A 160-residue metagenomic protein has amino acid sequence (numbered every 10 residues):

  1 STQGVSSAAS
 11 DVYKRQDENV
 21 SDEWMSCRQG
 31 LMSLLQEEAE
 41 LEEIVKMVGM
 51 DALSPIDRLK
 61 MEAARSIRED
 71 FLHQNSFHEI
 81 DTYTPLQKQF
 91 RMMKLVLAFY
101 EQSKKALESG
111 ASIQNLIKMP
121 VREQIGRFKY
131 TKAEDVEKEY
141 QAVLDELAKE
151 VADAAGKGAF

Functional and structural regions predicted by a protein language model:
S1-Y13: Single conserved hydrophobic/aromatic residue that forms the stacking wall/gate of nucleotide- or nucleobase-binding
S7-S10, L31, I67, V96: Generic structural hydrophobic/aromatic packing signal, biased to beta-strands
D17-S33, E37-L53: Long, amphipathic alpha-helical stalk/connector segments used for oligomerization, subunit docking, or mechanical
A39-F160: Terminal-proximal interaction/regulatory segments of ATP-powered molecular machines
